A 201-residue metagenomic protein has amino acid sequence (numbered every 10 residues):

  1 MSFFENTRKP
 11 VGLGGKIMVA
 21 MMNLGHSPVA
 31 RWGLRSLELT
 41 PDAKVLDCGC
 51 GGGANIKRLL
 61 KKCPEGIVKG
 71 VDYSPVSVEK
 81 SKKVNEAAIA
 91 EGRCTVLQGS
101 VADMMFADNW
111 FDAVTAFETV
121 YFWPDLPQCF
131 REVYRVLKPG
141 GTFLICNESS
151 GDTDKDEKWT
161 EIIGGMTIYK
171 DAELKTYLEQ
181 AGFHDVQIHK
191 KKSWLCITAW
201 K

Functional and structural regions predicted by a protein language model:
P10-N23, T142-T198: C-terminal alpha-helical "lid/dimerization" subdomain adjacent to the S-adenosyl-L-methionine
L24-A43, R58: Conserved alpha-helix/loop element of class I SAM-dependent methyltransferases that forms part of the SAM/SAH-binding
L37-L39, K62-C63, A88, L137: A generic alpha-to-beta junction signature in SAM-dependent methyltransferases
D42, L137-T142: Short glycine-dipeptide loop
K44-D103: Class I SAM-dependent methyltransferase SAM/SAH-binding core
A102-A113: A short acidic, Gly/Pro-enriched loop at the edge of an enzyme's catalytic core that lines a small-molecule cofactor
A113-D125: A short SAM/SAH-binding and catalytic strip from SAM-dependent methyltransferases
P127-P139: A short glycine-rich, Lys/Arg-flanked "PGG" loop and its adjoining helix->strand segment in the class I
